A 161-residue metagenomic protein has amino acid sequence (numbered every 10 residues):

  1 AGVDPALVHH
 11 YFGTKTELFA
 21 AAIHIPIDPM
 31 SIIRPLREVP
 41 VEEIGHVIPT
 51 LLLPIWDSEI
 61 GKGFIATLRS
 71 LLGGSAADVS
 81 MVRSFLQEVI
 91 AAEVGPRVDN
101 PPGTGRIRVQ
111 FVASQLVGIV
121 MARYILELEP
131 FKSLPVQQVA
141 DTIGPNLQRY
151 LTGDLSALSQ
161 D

Functional and structural regions predicted by a protein language model:
G2-F12: Short hydrophobic/aromatic patch on the recognition helix
P5, K15-T16, R106: The DNA-contacting recognition helix of HTH DNA-binding domains and analogous helical DNA-recognition elements
T14-F19, L116: Short amphipathic alpha-helical segment with a characteristic S/N-K-E followed by hydrophobic residues
F19-P26: Alpha-helical DNA-contacting segments of helix-turn-helix folds
S31-I65: Hydrophobic alpha-helical connector segments
L52, F64-L71, V112-L116, V120: Short alpha-helical scaffolding segments that buttress acidic/His motifs in well-ordered protein cores
W56-Q87: Amphipathic alpha-helical segments used for helix-helix packing
V79-R83, P96-Y150, D154-Q160: Hydrophobic/aromatic-rich alpha-helical bundle segments in the mid-to-C-terminal region
